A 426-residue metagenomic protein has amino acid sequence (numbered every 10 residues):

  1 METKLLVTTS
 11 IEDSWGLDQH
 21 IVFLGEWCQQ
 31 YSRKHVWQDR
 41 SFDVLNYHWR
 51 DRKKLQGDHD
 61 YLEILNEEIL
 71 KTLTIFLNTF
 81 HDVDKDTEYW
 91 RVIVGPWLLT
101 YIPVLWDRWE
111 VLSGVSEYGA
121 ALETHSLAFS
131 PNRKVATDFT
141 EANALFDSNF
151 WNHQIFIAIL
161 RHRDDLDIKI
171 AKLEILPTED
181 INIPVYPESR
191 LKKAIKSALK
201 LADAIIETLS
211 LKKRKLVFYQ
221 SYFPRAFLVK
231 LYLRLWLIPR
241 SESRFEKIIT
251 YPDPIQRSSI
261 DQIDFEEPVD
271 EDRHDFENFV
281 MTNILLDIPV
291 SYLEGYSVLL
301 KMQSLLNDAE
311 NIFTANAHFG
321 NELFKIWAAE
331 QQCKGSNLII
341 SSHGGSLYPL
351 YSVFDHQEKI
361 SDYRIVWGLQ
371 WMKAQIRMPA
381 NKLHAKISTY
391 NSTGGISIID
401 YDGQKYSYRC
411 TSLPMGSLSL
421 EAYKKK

Functional and structural regions predicted by a protein language model:
M1-K426: Catalytic-core helical/loop segments in enzymes performing group transfer/polymerization on anionic/lipid-linked
